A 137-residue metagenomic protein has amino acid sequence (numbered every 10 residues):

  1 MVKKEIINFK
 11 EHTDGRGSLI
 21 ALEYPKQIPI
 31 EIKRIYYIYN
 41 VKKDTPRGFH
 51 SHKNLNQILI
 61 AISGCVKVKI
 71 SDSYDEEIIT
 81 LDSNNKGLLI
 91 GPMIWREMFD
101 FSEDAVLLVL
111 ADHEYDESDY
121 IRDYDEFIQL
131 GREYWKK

Functional and structural regions predicted by a protein language model:
M1-K86, E103-D104, V109-L110, Y115-K137: Non-catalytic, conserved peripheral segments adjacent to functional cores
S83-L88, M93-W95, F99: Well-ordered alpha/beta subsegment
